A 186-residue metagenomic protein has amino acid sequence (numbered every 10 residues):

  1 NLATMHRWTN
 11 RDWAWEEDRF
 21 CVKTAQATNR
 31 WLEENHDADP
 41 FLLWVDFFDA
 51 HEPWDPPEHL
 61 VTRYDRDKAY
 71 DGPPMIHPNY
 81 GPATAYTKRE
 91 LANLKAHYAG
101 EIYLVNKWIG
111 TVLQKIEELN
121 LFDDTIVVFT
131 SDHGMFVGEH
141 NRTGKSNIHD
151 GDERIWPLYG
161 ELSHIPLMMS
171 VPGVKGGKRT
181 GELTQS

Functional and structural regions predicted by a protein language model:
N1-S186: Catalytic domains that recognize anionic headgroups
